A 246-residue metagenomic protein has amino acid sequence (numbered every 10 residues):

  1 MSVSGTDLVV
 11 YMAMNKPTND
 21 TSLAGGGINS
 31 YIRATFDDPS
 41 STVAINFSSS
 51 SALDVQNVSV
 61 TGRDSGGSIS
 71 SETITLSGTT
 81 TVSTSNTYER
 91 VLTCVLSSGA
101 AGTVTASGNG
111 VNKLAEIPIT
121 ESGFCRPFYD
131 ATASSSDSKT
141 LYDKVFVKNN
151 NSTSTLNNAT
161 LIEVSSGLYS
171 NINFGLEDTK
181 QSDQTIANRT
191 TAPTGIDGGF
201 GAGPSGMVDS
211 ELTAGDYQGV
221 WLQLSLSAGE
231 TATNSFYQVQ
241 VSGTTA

Functional and structural regions predicted by a protein language model:
M1-A34, S122-S154, L161-I162: Beta-sheet-dominated interaction scaffolds and their linkers
G26, D137-K144, D216-V220, T231-Q238: Short, solvent-exposed loop/turn segments enriched in Ser/Thr/Gly
S41-A100: Extended, beta-strand-rich, solvent-exposed assembly scaffolds of outer structural proteins
V55, S70, L141, T153-N158 (+3 more regions): Short acidic/proline- and small/hydrophobic-mixed sequence motifs that coincide with surface turns and coil-to-beta
G62, S107-E121, T231-A246: C-terminal interaction-tip segments
L76-T80, N86, F146, Q218-A228: Short, hydrophobic beta-strand segments
S135-A192: Surface-exposed interaction patch
D178-I186, I196-E230: Intrinsically disordered, low-complexity Pro/Gly/Ser/Thr-rich segments with frequent PxxP/GP/PP motifs and embedded
